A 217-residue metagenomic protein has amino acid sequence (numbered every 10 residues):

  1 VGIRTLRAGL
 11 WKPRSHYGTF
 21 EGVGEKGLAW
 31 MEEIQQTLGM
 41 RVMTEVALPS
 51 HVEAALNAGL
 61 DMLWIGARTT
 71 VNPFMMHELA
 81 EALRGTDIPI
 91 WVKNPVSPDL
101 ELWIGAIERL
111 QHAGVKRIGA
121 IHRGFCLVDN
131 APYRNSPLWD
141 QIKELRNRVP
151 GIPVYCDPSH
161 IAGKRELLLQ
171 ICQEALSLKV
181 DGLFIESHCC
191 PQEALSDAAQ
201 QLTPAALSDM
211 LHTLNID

Functional and structural regions predicted by a protein language model:
I3-A8, L183-E186: N-terminal glycine-rich anion-binding loops that anchor highly charged ligand groups
R7, E21-V23, G39-L48, V52 (+4 more regions): Catalytic beta/alpha-barrel core
R7-K26, C189-A199: Glycine-rich, proline-tolerant flexible connector loops at the mouths of alpha/beta enzymes
Y17-E21, A54-A58, L102-G105, N130-R134 (+2 more regions): Short acidic, glycine/serine/threonine-rich loops at helix termini
F20-T44, E78-P89, W139-V154, Q200-D217: Alpha-helix-loop-beta-strand connector modules within alpha/beta enzyme cores
V46-A54, R165-C172: Short, acidic/polar
M76-S187: Catalytic alpha/beta core domains of metabolic enzymes, predominantly
G163-K164, L168-D217: C-terminal alpha-helical cap/extension of soluble enzyme domains
